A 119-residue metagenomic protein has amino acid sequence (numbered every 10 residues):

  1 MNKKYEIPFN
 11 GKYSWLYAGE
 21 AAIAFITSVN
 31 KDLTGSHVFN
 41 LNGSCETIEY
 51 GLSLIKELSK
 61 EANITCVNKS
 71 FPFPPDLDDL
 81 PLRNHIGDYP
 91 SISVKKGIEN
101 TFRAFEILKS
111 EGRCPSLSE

Functional and structural regions predicted by a protein language model:
I7-E119: C-terminal substrate-binding subdomain of Rossmann-fold SDR/epimerase-dehydratase oxidoreductases
